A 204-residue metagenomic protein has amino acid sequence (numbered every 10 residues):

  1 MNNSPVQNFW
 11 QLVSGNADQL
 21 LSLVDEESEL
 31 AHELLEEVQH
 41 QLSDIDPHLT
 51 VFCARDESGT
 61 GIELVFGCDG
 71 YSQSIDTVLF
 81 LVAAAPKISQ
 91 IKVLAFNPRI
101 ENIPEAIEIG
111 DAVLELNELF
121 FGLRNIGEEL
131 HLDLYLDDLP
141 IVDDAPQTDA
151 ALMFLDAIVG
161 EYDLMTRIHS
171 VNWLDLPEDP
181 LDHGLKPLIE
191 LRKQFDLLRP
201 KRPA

Functional and structural regions predicted by a protein language model:
M1-G61, D69-A204: Long, contiguous binding/interaction regions
F66: Phosphate-centric recognition/catalysis
